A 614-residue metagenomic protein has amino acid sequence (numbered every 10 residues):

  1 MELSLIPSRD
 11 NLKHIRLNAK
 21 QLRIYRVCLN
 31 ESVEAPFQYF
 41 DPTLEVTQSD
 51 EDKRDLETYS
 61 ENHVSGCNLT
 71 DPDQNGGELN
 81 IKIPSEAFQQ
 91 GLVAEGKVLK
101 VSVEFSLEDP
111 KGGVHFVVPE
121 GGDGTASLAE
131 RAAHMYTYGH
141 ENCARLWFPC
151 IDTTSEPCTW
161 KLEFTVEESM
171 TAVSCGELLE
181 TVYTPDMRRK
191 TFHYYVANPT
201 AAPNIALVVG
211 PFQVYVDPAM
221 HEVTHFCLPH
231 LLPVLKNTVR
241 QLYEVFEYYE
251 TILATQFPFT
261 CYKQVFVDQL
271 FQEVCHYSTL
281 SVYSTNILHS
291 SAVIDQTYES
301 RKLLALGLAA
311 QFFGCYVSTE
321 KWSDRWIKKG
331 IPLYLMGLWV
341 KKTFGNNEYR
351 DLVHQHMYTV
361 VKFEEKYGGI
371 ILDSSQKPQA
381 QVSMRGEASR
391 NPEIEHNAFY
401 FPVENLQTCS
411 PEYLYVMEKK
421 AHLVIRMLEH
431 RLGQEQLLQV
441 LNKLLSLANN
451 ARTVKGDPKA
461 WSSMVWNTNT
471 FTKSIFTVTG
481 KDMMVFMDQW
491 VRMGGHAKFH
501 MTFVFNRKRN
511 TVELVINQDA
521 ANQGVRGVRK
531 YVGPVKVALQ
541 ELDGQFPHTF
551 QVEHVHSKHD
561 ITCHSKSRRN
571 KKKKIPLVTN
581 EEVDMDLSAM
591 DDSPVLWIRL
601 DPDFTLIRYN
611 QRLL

Functional and structural regions predicted by a protein language model:
M1, S32, Y194, H225-V525: Hydrophobic alpha-helical and helix-loop surface patches within well-folded domains that function as non-catalytic
E2-T260, N286, L372, P378 (+15 more regions): Acidic/His-enriched low-complexity segments
Y25-C28, M483-F486, G494-D601: Beta-strand-rich binding/interaction modules
A144, C158, R188-K190, Y277 (+3 more regions): A generic structural signal for well-ordered coil/turn residues at beta-strand boundaries that shape enzyme active-site
I151, P332, Y531-G533: Tryptophan-centric aromatic hotspots in well-structured domains and transmembrane helices
F604-L606: C-terminal helical/tail subdomains of lipid-metabolizing enzymes
